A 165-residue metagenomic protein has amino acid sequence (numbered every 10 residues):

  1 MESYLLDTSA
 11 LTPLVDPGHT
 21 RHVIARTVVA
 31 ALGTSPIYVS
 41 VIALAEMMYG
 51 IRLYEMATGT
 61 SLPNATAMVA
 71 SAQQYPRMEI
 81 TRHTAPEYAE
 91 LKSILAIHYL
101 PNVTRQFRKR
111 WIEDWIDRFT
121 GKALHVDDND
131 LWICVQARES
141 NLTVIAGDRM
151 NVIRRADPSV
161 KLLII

Functional and structural regions predicted by a protein language model:
M1-A43, M48-A70: Short, well-structured N-terminal submotif of metal-dependent ribonuclease cores
E2, T34-I37, Q73-P76, R138-T143: Short active-site oxyanion
A10, A43, T84, W132-I133 (+1 more regions): Alpha-helix capping/helix-boundary segments
T12-V15, E46-G50, A72, E87-Y88 (+2 more regions): Short catalytic/ligand-binding loop motif for oxyanion handling, primarily in non-cytosolic enzymes, centered on
R26-V29, S35-P36, T66-I94: Generic detector of contiguous secondary-structure segments
Y49-I51, P76-G147: Active-site neighborhoods of divalent-metal-dependent phosphate/nucleic-acid chemistry enzymes
A146-I165: C-terminal/domain-terminus segments
